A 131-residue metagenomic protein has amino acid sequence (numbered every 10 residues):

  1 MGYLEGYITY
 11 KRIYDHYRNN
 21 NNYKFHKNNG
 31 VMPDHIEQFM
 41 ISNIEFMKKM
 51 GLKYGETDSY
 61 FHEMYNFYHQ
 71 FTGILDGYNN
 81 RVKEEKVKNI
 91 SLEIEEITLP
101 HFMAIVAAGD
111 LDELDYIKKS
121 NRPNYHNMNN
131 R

Functional and structural regions predicted by a protein language model:
M1-R131: N-terminal mature-domain region immediately after signal-peptide cleavage in secreted/organellar precursors
